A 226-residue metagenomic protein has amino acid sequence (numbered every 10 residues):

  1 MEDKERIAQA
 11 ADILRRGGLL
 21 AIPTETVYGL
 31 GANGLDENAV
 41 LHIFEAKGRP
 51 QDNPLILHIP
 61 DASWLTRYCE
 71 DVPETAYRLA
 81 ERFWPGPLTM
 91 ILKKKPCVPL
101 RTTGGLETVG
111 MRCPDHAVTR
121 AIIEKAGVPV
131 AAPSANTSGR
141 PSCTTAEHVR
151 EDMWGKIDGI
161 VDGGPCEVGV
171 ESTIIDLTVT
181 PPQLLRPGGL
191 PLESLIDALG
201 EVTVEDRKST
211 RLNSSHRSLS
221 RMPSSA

Functional and structural regions predicted by a protein language model:
M1-R211, R217-S218, S224: Active-site-adjacent structural elements in enzyme catalytic cores
